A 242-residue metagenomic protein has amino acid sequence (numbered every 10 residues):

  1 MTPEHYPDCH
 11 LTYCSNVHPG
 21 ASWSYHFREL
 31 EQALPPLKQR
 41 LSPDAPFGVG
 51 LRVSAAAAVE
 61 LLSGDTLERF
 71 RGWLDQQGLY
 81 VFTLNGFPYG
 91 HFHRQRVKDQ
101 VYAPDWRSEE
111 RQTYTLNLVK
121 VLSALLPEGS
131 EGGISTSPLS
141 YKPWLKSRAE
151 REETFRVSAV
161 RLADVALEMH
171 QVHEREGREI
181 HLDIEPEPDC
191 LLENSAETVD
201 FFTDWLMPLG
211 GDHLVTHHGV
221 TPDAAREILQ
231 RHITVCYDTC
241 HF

Functional and structural regions predicted by a protein language model:
M1-G133, D164-L167, L229-H232: N-terminal pre-domain/capping segments
V17-P19, V53-A55, F87-G90, P138-P143 (+2 more regions): Active-site-proximal loop/turn and secondary-structure-junction residues that shape catalytic pockets, frequently
V49-L51, I184, V235-Y237: Structural beta-sheet core signal
Q95-T234: Active-site acidic/histidine proton-transfer and metal-coordination neighborhood in alpha/beta enzyme cores
H232, C236-F242: Long, well-ordered mid-to-C-terminal structural blocks that present hydrophobic/aromatic surfaces
